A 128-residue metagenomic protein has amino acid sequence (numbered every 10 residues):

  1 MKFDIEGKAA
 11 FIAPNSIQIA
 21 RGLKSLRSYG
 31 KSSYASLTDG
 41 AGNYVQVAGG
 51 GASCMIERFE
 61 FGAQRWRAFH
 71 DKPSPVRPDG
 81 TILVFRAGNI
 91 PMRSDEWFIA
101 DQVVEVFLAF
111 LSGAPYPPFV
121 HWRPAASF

Functional and structural regions predicted by a protein language model:
M1-S28, S33, E57-F128: Acidic, proline/glycine-rich low-complexity IDRs
S33-V45: N-terminal interaction modules that seed assembly of large macromolecular complexes
N43-G51, R67-A68: Broad, structure-driven detector of short, well-ordered beta-strand segments within folded domains
A52-I56: Hydrophobic residues embedded in beta-strands of well-ordered beta-sheets
